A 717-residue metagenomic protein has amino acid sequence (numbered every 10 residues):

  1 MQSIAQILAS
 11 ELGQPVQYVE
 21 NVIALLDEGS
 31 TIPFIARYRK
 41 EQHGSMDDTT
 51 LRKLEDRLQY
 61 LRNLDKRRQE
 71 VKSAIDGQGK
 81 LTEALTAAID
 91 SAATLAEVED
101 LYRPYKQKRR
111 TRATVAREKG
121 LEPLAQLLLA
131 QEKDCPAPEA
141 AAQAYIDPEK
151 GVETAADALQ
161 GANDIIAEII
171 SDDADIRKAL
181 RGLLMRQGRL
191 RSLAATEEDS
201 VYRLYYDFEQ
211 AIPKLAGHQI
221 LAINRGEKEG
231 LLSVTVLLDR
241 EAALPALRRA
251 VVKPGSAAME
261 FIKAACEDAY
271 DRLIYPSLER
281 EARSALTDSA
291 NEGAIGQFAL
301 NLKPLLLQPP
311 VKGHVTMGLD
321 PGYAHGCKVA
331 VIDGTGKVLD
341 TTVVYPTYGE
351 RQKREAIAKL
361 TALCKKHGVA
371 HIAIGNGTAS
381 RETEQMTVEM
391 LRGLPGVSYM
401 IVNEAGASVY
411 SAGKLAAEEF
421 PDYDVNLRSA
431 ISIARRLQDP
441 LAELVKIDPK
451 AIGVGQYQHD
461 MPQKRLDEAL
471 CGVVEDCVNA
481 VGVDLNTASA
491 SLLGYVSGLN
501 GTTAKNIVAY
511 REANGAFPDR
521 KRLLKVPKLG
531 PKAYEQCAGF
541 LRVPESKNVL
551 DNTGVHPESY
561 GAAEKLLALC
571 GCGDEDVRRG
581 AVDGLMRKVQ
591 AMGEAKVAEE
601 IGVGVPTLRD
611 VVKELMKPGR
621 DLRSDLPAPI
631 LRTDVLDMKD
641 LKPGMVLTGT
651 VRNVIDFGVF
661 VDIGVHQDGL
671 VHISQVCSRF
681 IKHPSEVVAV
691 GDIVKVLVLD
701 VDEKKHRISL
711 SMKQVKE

Functional and structural regions predicted by a protein language model:
M1-E20, D27: Generic start-of-chain signal for non-secretory N-termini
I4, D56, R62-K80, D90 (+5 more regions): Long, highly charged, low-complexity intrinsically disordered interaction regions that mediate electrostatic DNA/RNA
P15-V16, E28-G29, L95-A96, L121 (+20 more regions): Short flexible coil/turn linkers enriched for glycine and charged/polar residues that connect secondary-structure
Y38-K40, L129, D239, P321 (+11 more regions): Short, ordered loop/turn segments at secondary-structure junctions
T50-K53, Y60-G318, G322-Y423, A430: Duplex nucleic acid-engaging cores and interfaces of nucleic-acid transaction enzymes
A74, A88, E99-Y102, G226-D239 (+4 more regions): Structured, non-catalytic alpha/beta "coupling" segments that mediate domain-domain communication and provide generic
G182-R189, L319-Y323, G377-A379, V402-V409 (+5 more regions): A glycine-rich phosphate-binding loop feature that marks nucleotide/adenosyl-phosphate handling sites
V543-E717: Single-stranded RNA-binding regions, centering on S1/OB-family and related RNA-binding modules
